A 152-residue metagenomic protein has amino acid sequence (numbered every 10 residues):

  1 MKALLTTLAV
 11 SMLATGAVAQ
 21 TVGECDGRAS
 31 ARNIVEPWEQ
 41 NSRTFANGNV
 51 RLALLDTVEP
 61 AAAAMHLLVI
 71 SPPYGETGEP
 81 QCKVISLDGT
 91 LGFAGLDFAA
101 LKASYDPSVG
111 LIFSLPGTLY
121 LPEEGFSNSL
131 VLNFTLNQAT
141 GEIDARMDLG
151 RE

Functional and structural regions predicted by a protein language model:
M1-V10: Sec-dependent signal peptide recognition, specifically the positively charged N-region followed immediately by
A14-G16: N-terminal signal peptide c-region/cleavage motif recognized by signal peptidases
A19-E152: Exposed acidic/polar residues on beta-strands and adjacent loops within beta-sheet cores, strongest in beta-propeller
